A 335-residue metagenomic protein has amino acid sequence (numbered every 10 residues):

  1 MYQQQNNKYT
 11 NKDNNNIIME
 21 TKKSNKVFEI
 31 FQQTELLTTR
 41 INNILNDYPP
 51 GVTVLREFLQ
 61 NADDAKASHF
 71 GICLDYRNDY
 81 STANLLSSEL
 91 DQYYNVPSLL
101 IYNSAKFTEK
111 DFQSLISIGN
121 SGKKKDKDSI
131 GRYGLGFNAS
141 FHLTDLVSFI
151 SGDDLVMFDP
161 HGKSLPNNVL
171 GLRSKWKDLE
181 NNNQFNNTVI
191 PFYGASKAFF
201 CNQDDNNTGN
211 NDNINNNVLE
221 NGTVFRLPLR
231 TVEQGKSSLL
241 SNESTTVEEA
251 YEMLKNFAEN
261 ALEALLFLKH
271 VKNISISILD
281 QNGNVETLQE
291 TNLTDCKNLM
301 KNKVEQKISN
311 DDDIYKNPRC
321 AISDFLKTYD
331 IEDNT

Functional and structural regions predicted by a protein language model:
M1-N213: GHKL (Bergerat-fold) ATPase N-terminal catalytic module, capturing the glycine-rich phosphate-binding loop and acidic
N206-T335: Glycine/threonine-rich ATP-lid/beta-loop region of ATP-binding domains
